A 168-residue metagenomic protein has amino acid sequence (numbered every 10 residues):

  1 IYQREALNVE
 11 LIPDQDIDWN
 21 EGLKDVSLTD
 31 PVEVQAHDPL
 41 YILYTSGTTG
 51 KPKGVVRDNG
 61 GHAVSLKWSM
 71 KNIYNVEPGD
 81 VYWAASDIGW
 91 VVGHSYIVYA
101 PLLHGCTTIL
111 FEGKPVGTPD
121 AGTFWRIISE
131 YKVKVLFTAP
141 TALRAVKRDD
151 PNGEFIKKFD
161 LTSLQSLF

Functional and structural regions predicted by a protein language model:
I1-Q15, P78-G79, T107, E112-F168: Conserved adenylate-forming
I17-Y44, K51, G61-L66, N75-V81 (+1 more regions): Conserved pre-ATP/AMP-binding loop-to-beta segment of ANL
D18, R57, T138: A conserved hydrophobic position in a structured secondary element of the catalytic/binding core that shapes
D30-P31, K53, R57-G60, I73-Y74 (+1 more regions): Short, contiguous acidic/charged loop-to-helix segments that flank catalytic cores in large enzymes
L43-S46, S86: Active-site beta-alpha turn of Rossmann-fold NAD(P)-dependent dehydrogenases/reductases
A85, G89, G93-Y96, V116: Thiamine diphosphate
G93-I109: Conserved short alpha-helical elements in the N-terminal third of ANL/AMP-binding
